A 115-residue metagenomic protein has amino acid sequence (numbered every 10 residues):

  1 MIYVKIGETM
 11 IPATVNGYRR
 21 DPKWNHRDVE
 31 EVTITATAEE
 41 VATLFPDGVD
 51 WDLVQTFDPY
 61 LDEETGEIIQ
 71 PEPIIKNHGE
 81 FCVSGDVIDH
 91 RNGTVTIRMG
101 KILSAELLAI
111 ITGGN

Functional and structural regions predicted by a protein language model:
M1-H26: Short, intrinsically disordered N-terminal pre-domain segments
M1-I6, T43, L53-N115: Viral virion structural and adsorption modules
I11, V32-A36, I97: Generic detection of short hydrophobic beta-strand segments and adjacent strand-loop junctions
R19, A36-A38, D58, K101: N-terminal regions of proteins, emphasizing targeting and processing segments when present
W24-F45: Charged, amphipathic alpha-helical segments
D50: A structural signal for conserved, well-ordered secondary-structure elements that form binding/interaction cores
